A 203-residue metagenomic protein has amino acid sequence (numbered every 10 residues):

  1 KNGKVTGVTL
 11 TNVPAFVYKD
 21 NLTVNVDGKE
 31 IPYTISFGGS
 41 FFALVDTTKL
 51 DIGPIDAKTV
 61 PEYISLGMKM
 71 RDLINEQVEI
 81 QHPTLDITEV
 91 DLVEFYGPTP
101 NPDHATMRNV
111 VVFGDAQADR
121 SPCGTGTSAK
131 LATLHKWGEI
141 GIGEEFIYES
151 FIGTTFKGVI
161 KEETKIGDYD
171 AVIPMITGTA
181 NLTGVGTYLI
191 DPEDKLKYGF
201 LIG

Functional and structural regions predicted by a protein language model:
K1-G203: Active-site proximal loop and beta-alpha junction motif in alpha/beta enzyme cores
